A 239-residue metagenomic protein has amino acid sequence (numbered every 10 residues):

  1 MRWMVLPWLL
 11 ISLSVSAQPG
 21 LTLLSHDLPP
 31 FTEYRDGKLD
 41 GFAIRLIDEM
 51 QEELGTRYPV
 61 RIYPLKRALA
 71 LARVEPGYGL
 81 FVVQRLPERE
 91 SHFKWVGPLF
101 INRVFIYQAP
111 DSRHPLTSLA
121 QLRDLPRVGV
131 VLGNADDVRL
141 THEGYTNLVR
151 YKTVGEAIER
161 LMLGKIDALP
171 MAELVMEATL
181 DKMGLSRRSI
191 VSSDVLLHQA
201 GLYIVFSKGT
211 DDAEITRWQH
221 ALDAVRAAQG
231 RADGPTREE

Functional and structural regions predicted by a protein language model:
M1-R57, A227-E239: N-terminal hydrophobic or amphipathic helices and topogenic motifs
P19-E33, P115-G133: Short loop->beta-strand "edge-of-pocket" segments that line small-molecule binding or catalytic clefts across diverse
S25-P29, N102-F105, K182-L222: Periplasmic-binding protein-like
I44-E53, H114, G201-E238: Extended ligand-binding regions for polar small-molecule ligands
I47-G55, G97-P98, S118-Q121, V130-T153 (+2 more regions): Ligand-binding cleft/hinge of the Venus flytrap
D48, V60-L122, G133, I190-L197: Acidic, polar ligand-binding/catalytic clefts
R57-P64, V130, T146-T153, A157-R160 (+1 more regions): Short beta-strand-to-loop elements that line the ligand-binding cleft of bilobed periplasmic-binding protein-like
I62, K66-Y78, K94, H142 (+2 more regions): Short helices/loops that flank or line small-molecule/ion binding pockets
